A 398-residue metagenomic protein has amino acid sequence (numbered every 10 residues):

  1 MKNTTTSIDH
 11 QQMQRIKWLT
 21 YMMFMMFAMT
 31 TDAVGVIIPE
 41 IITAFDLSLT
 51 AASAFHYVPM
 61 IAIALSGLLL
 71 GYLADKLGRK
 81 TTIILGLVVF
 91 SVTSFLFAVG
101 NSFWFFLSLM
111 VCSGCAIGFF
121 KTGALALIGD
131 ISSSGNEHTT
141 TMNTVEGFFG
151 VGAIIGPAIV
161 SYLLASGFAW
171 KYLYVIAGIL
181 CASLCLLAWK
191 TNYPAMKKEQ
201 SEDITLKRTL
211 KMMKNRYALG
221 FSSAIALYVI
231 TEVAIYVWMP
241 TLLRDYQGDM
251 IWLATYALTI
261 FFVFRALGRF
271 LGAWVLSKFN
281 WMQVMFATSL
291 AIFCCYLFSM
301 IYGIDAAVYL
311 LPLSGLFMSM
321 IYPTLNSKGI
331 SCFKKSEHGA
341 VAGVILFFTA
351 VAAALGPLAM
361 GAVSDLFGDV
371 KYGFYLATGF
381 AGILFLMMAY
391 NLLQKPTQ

Functional and structural regions predicted by a protein language model:
R15-L49, K121, L125, I235-P240 (+1 more regions): Extracytoplasmic
V34-G35, R216-T259, A266: Extracytoplasmic gate region of multi-pass secondary transporters
I41-I42, L73-A74, I159-F168, L243-R244 (+2 more regions): Interfacial helix-cap and linker-helix signal at transmembrane-aqueous boundaries of multi-pass secondary transporters
Y57-G71, T259-L271: Central cavity-lining transmembrane alpha-helices of secondary-active solute carriers, predominantly the Major
L65-W104: Conserved MFS/SLC helix-loop-helix module at the cytosolic interface between two early adjacent transmembrane helices
L109-F148: Cytoplasmic helix-loop-helix junction between adjacent transmembrane helices in 12-TM secondary transporters
T144-N192: Helix-loop-helix hairpin linking two adjacent transmembrane segments in secondary transporters
C332-D369: A late C-terminal transmembrane helix in Major Facilitator Superfamily
